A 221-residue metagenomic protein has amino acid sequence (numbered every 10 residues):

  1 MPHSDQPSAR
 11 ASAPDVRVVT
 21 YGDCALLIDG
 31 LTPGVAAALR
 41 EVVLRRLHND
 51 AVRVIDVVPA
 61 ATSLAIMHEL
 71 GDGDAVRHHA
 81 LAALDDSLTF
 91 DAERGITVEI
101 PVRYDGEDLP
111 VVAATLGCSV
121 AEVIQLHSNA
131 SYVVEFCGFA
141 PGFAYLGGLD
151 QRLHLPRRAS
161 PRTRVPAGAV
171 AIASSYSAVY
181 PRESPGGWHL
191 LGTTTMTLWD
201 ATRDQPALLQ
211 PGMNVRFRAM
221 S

Functional and structural regions predicted by a protein language model:
M1-S221: Conserved "landmark" site that anchors the functional core of diverse proteins
